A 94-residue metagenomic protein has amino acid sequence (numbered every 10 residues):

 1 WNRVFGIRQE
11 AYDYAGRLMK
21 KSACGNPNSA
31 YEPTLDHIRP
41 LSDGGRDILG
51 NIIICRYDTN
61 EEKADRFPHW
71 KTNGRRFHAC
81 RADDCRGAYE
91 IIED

Functional and structural regions predicted by a protein language model:
W1-G25: Short, charged surface segments at domain edges that flank catalytic/cofactor-binding sites
V4, G50-N51, E61-D94: A detector for short metal-coordination/catalytic motifs
R17-C55, K63-P68, R75: Histidine-centered nuclease catalytic patch
D58: Short, cysteine/histidine-rich loop/knuckle motifs that typically chelate Zn2+
